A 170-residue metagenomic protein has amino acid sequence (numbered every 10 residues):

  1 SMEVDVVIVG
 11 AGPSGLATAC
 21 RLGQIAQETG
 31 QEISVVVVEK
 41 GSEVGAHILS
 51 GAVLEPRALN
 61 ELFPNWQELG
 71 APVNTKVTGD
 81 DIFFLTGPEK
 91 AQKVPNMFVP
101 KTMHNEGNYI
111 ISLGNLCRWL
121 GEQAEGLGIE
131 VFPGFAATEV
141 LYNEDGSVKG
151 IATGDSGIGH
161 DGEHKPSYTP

Functional and structural regions predicted by a protein language model:
S1-E3, E28, S167-P170: A short, basic/flexible loop-to-alpha-helix module at the beginning of a structural domain
S1-V9, G128-F135: Glycine/serine-rich loop-strand microenvironments at binding/catalytic pocket rims
E3-V4, E32-I33, L127, G146-S147: Short coil/turn connectors at secondary-structure junctions
V4-V36: N-terminal Rossmann-like FAD-binding beta1-loop-alpha1 element of flavoenzymes
A11-G12, K40, L113: Glycine-rich Rossmann-fold phosphate-binding loop(s) that bind the pyrophosphate of adenine dinucleotide cofactors
I25, E32-I33, K40-E89: N-terminal FAD cofactor-binding segment of flavoenzymes
G70-P170: Feature captures the FAD/FMN-dependent oxidoreductase FAD-binding
